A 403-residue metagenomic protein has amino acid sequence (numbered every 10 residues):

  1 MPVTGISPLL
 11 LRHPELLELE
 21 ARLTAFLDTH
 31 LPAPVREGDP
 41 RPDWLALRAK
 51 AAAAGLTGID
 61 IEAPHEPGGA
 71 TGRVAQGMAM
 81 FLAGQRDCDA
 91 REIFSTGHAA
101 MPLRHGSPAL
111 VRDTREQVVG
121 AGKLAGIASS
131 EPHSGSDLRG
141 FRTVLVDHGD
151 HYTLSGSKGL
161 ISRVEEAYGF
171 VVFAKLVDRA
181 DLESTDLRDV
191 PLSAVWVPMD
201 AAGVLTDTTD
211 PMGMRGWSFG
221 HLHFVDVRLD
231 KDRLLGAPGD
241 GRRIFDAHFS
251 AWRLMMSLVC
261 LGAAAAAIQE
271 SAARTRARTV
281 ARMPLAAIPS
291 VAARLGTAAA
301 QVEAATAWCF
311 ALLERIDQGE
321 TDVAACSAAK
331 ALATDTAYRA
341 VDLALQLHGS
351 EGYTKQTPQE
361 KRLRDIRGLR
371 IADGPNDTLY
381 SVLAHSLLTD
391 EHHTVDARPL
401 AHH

Functional and structural regions predicted by a protein language model:
P2-G5, H348-H403: Glycine-rich phosphate/cofactor-binding loops in nucleotide/flavin-utilizing enzymes
S7-L10, P14, T206-E303, L369 (+1 more regions): Glycine-rich beta->alpha junctions and the first turn(s) of the following alpha-helix
L31-D39, R276-M283, A299-L332, L345-Y353: C-terminal helix-coil-helix/basic helical segment that borders enzyme active sites and/or dimer interfaces and provides
A49-A121, R163-G169, I316: Internal helix-loop-helix
G120-S130, F173: A short, Trp-centered hydrophobic/proline-enriched beta-strand micro-motif
T143-V146: A structural signal for short hydrophobic beta-strand segments in well-ordered beta-sheet cores
H151, S155-L205: A short core secondary-structure module
G159-V164, A251, M255, L369-P375: Glycine-rich phosphate/pyrophosphate-binding beta-alpha loops
